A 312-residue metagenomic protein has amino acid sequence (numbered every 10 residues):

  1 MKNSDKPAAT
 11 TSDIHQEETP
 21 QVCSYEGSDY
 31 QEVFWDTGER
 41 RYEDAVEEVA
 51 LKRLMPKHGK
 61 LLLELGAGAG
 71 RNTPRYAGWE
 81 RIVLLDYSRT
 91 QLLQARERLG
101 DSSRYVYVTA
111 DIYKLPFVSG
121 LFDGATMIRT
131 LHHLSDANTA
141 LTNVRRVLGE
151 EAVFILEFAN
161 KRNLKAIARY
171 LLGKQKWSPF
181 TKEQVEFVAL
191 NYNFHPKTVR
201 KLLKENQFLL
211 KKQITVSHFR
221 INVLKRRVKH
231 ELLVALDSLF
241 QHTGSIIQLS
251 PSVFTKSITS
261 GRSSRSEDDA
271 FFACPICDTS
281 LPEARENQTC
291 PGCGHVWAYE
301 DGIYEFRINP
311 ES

Functional and structural regions predicted by a protein language model:
K2-H58, Q91, I308-S312: Conserved class I S-adenosyl-L-methionine
L63, A67-K114: Class I SAM-dependent methyltransferase SAM/SAH-binding core
T126: A conserved beta-strand element that flanks and buttresses the S-adenosyl-L-methionine
R129-H133: Short catalytic micro-motifs in class I SAM-dependent methyltransferases
N138-V153: A short glycine-rich, Lys/Arg-flanked "PGG" loop and its adjoining helix->strand segment in the class I
V153-P179: Conserved class I S-adenosyl-L-methionine
G173-K176, K201, K212-S280: A C-terminal cap/extension of S-adenosyl-L-methionine-dependent methyltransferases that defines the acceptor-substrate
W177-T198: Acceptor-substrate binding/catalytic loop of class I
